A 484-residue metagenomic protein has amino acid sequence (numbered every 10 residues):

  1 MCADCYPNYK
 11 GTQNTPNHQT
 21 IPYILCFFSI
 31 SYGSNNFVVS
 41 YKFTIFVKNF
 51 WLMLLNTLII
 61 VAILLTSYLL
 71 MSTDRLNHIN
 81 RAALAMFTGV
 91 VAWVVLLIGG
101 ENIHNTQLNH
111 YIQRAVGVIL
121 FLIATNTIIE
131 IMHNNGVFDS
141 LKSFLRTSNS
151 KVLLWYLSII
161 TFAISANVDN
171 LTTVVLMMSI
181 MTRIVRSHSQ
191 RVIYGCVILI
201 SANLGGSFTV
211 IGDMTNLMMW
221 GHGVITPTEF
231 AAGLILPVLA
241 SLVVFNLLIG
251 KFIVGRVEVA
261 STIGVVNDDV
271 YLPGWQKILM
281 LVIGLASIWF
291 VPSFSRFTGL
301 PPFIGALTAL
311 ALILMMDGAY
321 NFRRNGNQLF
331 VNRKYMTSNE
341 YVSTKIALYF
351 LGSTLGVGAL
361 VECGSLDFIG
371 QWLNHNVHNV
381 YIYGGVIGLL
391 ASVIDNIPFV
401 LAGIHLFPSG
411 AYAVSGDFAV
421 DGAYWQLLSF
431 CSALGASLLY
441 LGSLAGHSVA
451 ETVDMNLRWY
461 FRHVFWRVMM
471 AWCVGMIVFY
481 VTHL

Functional and structural regions predicted by a protein language model:
M53-L55, N77-R81, N105-V116, P227-L236 (+4 more regions): Interfacial loop-to-helix junctions that mark the boundaries of transmembrane helices in multi-pass membrane
L54-A62, Q113-A124, A166-V174, L234-S241 (+2 more regions): Structural signature of hydrophobic alpha-helical transmembrane segments
V61, M86, I119, L154-I159 (+10 more regions): Hydrophobic alpha-helical transmembrane segments
Y68-F87, W289-A319: Flexible hinge motifs at transmembrane-helix junctions and intramembrane kinks/re-entrant loops in multi-pass membrane
H104-Q190, T344-A413: Membrane-embedded alpha-helical segments and adjacent helix-loop junctions characteristic of multi-pass solute
T172-R183, C196, T209-G223, L312 (+2 more regions): Re-entrant/interfacial helical elements at transmembrane boundaries that shape and gate the permeation pathway
S187-V192, C196, F208-T209, M218 (+4 more regions): Juxtamembrane and boundary regions of transmembrane helices in multi-pass small-molecule transporters and channels
V270-L281, V331-T354, N374: Membrane-water interface at loop-to-transmembrane-helix junctions
